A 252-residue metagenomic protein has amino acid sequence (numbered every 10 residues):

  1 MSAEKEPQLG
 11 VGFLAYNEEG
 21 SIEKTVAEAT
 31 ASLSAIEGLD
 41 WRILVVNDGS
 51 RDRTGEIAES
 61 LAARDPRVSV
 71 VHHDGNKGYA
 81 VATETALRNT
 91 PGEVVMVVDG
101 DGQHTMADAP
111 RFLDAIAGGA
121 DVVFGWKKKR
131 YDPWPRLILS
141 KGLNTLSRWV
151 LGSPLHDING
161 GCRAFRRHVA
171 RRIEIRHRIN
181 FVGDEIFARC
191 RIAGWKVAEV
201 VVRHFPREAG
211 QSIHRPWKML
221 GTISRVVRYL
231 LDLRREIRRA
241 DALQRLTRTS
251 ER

Functional and structural regions predicted by a protein language model:
M1-Q8, G152-S153, R176-R252: Hydrophobic helical membrane-anchoring modules
P7-F13, I22, A29, W41-V46: Hydrophobic targeting segments
E18-S34: Short, well-formed alpha-helical segments that are part of the catalytic scaffolds of diverse glycosyltransferases
G20-K24, D52-L61: Acidic helix N-cap motif at the loop->helix transition within catalytic regions of sugar-transfer enzymes
W41-L44, G55-N89: Conserved donor nucleotide-binding strand/loop of the catalytic core
N47-E56, G102: A conserved acidic beta->alpha catalytic loop
H73-N89, Q103-N180, R207-Y229, R239-D241: Acceptor/aglycone-binding surface of glycosyltransferases and processive sugar-polymer synthases
V95: Short aromatic/hydrophobic "clamp" motif used to bind/position activated sugar donors
